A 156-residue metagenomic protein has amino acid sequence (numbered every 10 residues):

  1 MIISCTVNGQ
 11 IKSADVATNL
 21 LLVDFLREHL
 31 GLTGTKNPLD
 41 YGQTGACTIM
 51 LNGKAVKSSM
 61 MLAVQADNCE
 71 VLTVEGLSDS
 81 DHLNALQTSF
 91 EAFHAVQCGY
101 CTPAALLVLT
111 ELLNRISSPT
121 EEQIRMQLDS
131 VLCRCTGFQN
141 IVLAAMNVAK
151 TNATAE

Functional and structural regions predicted by a protein language model:
M1-E156: Signature of N-terminal electron-transfer/Fe-S-associated modules in redox systems
